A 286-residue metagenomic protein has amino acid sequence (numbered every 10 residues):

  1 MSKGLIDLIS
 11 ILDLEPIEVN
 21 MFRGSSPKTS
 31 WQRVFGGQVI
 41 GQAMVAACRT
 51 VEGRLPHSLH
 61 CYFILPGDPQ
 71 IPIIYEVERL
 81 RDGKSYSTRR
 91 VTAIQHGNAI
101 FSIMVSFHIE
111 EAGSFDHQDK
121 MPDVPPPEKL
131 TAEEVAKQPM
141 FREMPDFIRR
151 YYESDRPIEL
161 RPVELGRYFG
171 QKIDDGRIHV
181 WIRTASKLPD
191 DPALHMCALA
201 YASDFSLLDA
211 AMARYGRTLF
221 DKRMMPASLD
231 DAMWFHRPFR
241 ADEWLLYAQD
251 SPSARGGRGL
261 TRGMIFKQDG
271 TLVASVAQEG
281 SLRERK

Functional and structural regions predicted by a protein language model:
M1-K286: Terminal targeting signals and extreme-terminal segments of soluble enzymes
